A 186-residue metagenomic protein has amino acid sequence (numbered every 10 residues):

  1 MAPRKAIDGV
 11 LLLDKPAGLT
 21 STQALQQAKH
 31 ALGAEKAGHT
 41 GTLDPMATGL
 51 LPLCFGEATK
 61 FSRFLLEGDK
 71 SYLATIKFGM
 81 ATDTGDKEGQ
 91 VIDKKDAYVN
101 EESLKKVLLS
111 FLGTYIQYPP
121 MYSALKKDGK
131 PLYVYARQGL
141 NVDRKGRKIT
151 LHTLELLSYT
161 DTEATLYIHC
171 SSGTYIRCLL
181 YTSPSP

Functional and structural regions predicted by a protein language model:
M1-S183: Catalytic/RNA-binding core of pseudouridine synthases
